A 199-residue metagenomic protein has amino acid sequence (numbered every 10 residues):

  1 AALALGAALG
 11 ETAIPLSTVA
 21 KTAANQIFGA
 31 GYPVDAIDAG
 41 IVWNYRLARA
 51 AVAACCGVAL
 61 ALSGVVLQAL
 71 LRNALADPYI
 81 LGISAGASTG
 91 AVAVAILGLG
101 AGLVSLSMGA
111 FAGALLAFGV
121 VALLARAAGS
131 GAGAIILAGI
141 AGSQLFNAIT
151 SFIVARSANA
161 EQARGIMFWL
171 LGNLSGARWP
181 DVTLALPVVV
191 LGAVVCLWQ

Functional and structural regions predicted by a protein language model:
A1-Q199: Alpha-helical transmembrane segments in inner-membrane proteins
